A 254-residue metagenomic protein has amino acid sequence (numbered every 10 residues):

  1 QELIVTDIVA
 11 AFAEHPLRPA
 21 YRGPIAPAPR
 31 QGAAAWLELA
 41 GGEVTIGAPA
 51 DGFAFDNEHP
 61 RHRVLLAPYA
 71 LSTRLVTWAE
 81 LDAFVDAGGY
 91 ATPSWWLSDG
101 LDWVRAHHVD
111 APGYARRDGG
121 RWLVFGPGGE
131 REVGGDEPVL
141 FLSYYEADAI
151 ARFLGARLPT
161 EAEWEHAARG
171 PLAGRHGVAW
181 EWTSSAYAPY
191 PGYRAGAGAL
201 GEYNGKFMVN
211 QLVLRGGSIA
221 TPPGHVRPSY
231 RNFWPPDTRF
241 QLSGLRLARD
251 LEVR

Functional and structural regions predicted by a protein language model:
Q1-R30: Domain-scale activation on soluble regions of proteins
L3-A10, E14, G89-A91, R152-R157 (+1 more regions): Bacterial peptidoglycan biogenesis and beta-lactam-recognition machinery
A11, E58-G88, R116-P171: Short aromatic-cysteine micro-motif
R18-R22, E58-H62, W78, D86-V109 (+1 more regions): Surface-exposed recognition segments
Y21-L39, E43-T45, A50-G52: Extracytoplasmic and endomembrane cell-envelope/extracellular-matrix remodeling and assembly machinery
G41-E43, A48-A50, P68-A70, L75 (+5 more regions): Short, flexible loop/turn elements at secondary-structure junctions
V44, A156, A173, V178-E181: Conserved active-site beta-strand-loop modules that form the wall/rim of enzyme catalytic pockets and either contain
P49, A54-H59, W95, D102-G129: Active-site-adjacent "lid"/gating segments
